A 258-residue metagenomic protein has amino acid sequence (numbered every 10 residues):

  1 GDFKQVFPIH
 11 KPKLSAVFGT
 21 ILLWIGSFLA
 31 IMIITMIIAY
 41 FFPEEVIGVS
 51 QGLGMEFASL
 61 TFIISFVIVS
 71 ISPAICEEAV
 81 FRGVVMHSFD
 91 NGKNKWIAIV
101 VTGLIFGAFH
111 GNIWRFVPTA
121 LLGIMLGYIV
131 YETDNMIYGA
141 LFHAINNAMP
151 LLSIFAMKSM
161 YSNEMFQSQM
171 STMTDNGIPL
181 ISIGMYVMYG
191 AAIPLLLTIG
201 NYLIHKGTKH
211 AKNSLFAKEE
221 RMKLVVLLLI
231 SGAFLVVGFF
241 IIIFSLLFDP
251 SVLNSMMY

Functional and structural regions predicted by a protein language model:
D2-M32, L180-G184, K212-V236: Interfacial transmembrane-helix boundary/kink motif in multi-pass membrane proteins
F3-A74, I243-Y258: Juxtamembrane helix-loop-helix connectors linking adjacent transmembrane helices in multi-pass membrane enzymes
V17-L22, I63, V67, W96-V101 (+2 more regions): Hydrophobic alpha-helical transmembrane segments
W24-M32, Y186-H205, L229-S245: Hydrophobic core of alpha-helical transmembrane segments in multi-pass integral membrane proteins
M55-A58, F166-V187: Membrane-interface segments at the starts/ends of alpha-helical transmembrane spans
C76-V101, Y128-N135: Membrane-interface helix/loop boundary segments of multi-pass membrane proteins
H87, N94-H110, G123-I124, A144: Small-polar-interrupted transmembrane alpha-helices in polytopic inner-membrane proteins
R115-G177: Functionally important transmembrane alpha-helices
